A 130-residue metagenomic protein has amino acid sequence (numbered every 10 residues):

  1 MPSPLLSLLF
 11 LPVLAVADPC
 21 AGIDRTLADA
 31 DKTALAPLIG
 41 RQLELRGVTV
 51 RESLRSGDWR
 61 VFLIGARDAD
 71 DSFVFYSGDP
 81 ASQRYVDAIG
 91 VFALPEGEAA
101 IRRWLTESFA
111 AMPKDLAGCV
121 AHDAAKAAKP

Functional and structural regions predicted by a protein language model:
M1-L6: Bacterial N-terminal signal peptides that target proteins for export
F10-A17: N-terminal signal peptide c-region/cleavage motif recognized by signal peptidases
P19-D24, D29, V91-P130: C-terminal partner/receptor-binding element of secreted or periplasmic proteins
P19-T49: Short, non-transmembrane alpha-helical segments in secretory-pathway proteins
R41-D87: Mature extracytoplasmic domains of secretory-pathway proteins
